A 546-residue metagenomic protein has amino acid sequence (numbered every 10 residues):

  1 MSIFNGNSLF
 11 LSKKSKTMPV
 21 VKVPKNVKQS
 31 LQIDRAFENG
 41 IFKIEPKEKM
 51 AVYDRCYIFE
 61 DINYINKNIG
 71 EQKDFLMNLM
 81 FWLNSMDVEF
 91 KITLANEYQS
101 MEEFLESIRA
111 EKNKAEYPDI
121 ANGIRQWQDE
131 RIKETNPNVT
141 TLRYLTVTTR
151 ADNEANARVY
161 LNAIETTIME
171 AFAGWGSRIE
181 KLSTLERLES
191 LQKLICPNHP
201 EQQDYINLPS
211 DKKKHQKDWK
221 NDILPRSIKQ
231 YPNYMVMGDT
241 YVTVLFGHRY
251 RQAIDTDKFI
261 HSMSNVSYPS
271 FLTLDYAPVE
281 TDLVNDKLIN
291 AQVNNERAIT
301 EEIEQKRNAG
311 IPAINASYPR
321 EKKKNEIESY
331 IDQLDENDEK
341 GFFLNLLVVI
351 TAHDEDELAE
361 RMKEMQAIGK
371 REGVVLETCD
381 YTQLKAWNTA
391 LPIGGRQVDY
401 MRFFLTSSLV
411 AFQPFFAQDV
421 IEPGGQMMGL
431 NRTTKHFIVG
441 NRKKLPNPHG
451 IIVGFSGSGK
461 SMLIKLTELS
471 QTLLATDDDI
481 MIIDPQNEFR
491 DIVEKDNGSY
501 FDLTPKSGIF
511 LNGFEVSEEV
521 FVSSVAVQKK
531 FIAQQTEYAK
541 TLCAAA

Functional and structural regions predicted by a protein language model:
S2-P414: Extended, folded cores of ATP/NTP-driven motor/assembly subunits in large transport and secretion machines
N39-K47, I62, I69, L76-W82 (+1 more regions): Glycine-rich phosphate-binding loop of nucleotide-binding enzymes
F59-I65, F343-T351, P448-G457, L466 (+3 more regions): Glycine- and acidic
G70, I92-E106, A110, Y117-R125 (+2 more regions): Switch/coupling segment of Walker-type NTPase motor domains
K73, V139, N162, F342 (+6 more regions): Conserved structured core elements
T149-A151, P278, K443-K444, Q486 (+2 more regions): A broadly conserved detector of short glycine/acidic/proline-rich loop/turn motifs that flank catalytic sites and bind
E154, R158, S317-R320, E355 (+5 more regions): Hydrophobic alpha-helical scaffolding
F403-K435: Pre-P-loop entry segment of helicase/translocase ATPase cores
